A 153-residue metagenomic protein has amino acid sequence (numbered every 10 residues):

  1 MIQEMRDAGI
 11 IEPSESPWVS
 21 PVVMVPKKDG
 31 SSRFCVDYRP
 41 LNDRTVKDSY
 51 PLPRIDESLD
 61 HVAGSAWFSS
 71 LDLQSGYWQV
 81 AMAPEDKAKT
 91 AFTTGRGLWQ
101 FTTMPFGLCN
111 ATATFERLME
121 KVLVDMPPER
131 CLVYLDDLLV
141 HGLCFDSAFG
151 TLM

Functional and structural regions predicted by a protein language model:
M1-M153: Retroelement reverse transcriptase polymerase core
